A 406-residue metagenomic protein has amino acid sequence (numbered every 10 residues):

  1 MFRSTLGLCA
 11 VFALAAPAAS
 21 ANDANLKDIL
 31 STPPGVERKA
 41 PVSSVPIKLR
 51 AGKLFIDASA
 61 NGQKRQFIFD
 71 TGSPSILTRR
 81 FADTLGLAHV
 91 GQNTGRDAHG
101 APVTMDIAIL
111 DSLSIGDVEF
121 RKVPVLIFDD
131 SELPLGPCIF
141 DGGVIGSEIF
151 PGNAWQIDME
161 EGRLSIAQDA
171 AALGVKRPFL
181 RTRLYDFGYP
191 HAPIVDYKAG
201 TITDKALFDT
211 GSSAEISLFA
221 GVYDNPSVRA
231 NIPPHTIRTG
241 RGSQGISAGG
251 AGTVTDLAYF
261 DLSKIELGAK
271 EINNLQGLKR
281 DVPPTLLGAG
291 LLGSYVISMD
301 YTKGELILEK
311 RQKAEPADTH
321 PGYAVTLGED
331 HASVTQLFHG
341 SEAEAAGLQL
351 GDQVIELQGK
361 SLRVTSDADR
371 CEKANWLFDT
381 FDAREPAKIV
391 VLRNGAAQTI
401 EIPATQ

Functional and structural regions predicted by a protein language model:
M1-G7: Bacterial N-terminal signal peptides that target proteins for export
A15-A18: N-terminal signal peptide c-region/cleavage motif recognized by signal peptidases
S20-Q406: Pepsin/retropepsin-fold aspartyl endopeptidases
